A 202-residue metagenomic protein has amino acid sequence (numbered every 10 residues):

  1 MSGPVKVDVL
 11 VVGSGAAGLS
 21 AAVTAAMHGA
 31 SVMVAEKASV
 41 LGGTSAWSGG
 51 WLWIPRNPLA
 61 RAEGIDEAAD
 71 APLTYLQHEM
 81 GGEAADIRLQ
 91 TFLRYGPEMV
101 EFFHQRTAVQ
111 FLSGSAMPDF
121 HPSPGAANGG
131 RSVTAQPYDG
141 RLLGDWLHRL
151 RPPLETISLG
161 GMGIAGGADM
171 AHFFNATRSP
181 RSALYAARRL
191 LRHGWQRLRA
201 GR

Functional and structural regions predicted by a protein language model:
S2-P4, S45-A46: Solvent-exposed alpha-helices and their adjacent loops that cap or buttress functional pockets in soluble metabolic
G3-A17, M33: Beta1/beta-strand and adjacent pyrophosphate-binding region of the FAD-binding site in flavoprotein oxidoreductases
A21-A22: Generic hydrophobic/aromatic pocket-lining and core-packing "Φ" positions
A25: Aromatic pocket-lining residues of Rossmann-like dinucleotide-binding sites
K37-R202: Conserved N-terminal/central alpha/beta ligand/cofactor-binding core
